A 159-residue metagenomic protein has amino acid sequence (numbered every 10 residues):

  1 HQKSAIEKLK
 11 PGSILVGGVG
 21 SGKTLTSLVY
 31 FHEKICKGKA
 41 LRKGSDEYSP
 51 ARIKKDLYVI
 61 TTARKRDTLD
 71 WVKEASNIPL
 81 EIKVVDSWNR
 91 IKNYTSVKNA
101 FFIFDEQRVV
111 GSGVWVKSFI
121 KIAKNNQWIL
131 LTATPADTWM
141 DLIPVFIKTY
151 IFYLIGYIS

Functional and structural regions predicted by a protein language model:
H1-V16: Conserved pre-motif I regulatory segment
P11, I91-A100, K121-N125: Short basic/glycine-enriched coil/helix segment immediately N-terminal to the Walker B
L15, F102-I103: Walker B beta-strand of ABC/ABC-like P-loop ATPase nucleotide-binding domains, specifically the conserved hydrophobic
G17, G22-T24, I91-V97, V110-G113 (+1 more regions): SF2 helicase motor core recognition
V19, T24-I35, K39-A75, A136-L142: Conserved Walker A/P-loop ATP-binding site and its immediately adjacent core in helicase/helicase-like ATPase domains
K54-D56, F101, S118-S159: Conserved P-loop NTPase motor "coupling/switch" region that bridges the ATPase
T62, D70-N99: Inter-Walker segment of RecA-like/P-loop motor cores
D105-Q107: Walker B catalytic acidic pair
